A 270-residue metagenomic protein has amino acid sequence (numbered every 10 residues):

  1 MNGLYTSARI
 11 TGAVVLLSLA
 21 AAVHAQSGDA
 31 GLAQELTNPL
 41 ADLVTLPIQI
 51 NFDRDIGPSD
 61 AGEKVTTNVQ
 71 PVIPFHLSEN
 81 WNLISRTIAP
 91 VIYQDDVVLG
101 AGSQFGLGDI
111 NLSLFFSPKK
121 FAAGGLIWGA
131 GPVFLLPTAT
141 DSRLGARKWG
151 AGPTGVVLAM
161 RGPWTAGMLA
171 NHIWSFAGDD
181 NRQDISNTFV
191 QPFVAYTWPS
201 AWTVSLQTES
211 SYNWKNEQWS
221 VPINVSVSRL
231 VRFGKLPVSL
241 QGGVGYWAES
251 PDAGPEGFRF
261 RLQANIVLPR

Functional and structural regions predicted by a protein language model:
M1-G12: Bacterial N-terminal signal peptides that target proteins for export
A20-A22: N-terminal signal peptide c-region/cleavage motif recognized by signal peptidases
A25-R270: Transmembrane beta-barrel domains of Gram-negative outer membranes and organellar outer membranes
